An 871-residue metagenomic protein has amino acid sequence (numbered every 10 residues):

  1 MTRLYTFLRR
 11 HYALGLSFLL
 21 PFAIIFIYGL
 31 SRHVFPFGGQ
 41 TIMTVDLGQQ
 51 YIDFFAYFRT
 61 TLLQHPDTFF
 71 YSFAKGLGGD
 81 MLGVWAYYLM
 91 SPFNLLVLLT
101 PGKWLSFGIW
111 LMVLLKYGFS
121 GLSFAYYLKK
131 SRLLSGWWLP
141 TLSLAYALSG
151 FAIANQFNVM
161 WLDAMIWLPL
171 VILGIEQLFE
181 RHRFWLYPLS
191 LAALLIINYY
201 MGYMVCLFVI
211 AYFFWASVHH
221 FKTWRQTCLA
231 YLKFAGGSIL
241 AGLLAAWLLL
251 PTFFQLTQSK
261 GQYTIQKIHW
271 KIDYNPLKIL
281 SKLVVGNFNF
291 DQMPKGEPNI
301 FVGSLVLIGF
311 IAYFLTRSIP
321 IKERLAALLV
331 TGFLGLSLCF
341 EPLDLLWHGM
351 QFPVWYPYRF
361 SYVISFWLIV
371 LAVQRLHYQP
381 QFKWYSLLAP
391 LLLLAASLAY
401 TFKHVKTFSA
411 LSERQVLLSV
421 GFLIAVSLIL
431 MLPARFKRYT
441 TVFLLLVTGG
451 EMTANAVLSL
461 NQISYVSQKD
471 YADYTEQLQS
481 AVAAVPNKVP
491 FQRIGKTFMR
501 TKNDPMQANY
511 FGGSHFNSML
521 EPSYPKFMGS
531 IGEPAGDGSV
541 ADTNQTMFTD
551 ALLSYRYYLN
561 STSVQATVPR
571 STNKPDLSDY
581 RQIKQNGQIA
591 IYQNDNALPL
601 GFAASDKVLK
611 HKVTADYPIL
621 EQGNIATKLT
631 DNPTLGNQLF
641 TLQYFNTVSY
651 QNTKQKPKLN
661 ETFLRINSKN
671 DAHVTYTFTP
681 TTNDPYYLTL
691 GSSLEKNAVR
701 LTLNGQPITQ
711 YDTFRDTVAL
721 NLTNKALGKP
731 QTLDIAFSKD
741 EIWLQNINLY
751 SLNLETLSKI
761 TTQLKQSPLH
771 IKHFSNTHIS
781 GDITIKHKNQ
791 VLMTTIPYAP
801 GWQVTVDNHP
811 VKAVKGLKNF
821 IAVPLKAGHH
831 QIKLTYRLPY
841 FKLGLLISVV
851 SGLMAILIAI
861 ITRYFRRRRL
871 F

Functional and structural regions predicted by a protein language model:
M1-V34, K233, F443-L444, I856-F871: Start-transfer (signal-anchor) and selected internal transmembrane alpha helices of multi-pass inner/ER membrane
T6, L642-F871: Active-site-proximal, structured, solvent-exposed surfaces of multi-pass membrane proteins that position macromolecular
S17-L20, Q226-F253, I265-H269, R324-F333: Hydrophobic alpha-helical membrane-interfacial segments at the cytosolic entry of transmembrane helices
P21-F124, L144-M165, L249, L256-G261 (+3 more regions): Membrane-interface coil-to-helix junctions
F22, V113, Y117-S131, S135-F179 (+4 more regions): Membrane-embedded helix bundles of polyisoprenyl
Y28-H33, P66, T100-K103, L139-N158 (+8 more regions): Membrane-interface helix-loop junctions at the exits of transmembrane helices
M201, L329, Q351-Y474, H829 (+1 more regions): Contiguous transmembrane helix-bundle modules in multi-pass membrane proteins
T448-V466, A484-Y555, L598: Extracytoplasmic/lumenal acceptor-recognition loop(s) of multi-pass membrane glycoenzymes
